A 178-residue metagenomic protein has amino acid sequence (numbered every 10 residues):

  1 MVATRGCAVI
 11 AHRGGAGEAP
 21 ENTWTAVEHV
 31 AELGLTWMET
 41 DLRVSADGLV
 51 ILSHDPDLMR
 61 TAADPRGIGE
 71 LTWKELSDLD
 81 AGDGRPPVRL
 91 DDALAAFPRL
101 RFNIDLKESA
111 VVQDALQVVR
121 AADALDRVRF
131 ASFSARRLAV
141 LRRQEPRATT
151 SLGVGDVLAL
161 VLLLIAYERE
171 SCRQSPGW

Functional and structural regions predicted by a protein language model:
M1-W178: Phosphate-group recognition and catalysis centered on beta-loop-alpha active-site segments
